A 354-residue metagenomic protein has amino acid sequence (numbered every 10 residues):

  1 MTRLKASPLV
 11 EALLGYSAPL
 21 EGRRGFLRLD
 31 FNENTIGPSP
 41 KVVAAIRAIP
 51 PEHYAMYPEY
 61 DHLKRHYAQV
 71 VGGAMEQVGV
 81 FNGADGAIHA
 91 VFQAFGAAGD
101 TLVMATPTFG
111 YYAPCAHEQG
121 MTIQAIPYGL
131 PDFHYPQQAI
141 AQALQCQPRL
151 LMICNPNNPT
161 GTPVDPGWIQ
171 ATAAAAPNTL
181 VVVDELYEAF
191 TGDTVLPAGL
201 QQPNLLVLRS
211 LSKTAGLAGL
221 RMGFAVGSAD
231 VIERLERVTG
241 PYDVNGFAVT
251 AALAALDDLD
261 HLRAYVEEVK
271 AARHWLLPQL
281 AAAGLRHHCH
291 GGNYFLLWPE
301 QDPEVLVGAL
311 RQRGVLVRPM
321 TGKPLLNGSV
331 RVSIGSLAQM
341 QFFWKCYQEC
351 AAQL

Functional and structural regions predicted by a protein language model:
T2-G83, A90, L354: N-terminal small-domain helix-loop-helix segment of the aminotransferase-like
A74-V78, G99-T101, E185, P203-N204 (+1 more regions): Short acidic capping loops at alpha-helix termini that bridge into adjacent secondary structure
A94-I153: PLP-dependent aminotransferase-like
L130-A189: Active-site phosphate-binding strand-loop segment of PLP-dependent enzymes
G167, Q312-R313, G322-L354: PLP-dependent enzyme catalytic core of the Aspartate aminotransferase-like
N204-A281, L285-H288: PLP-dependent aminotransferase class I/II
K270, A282-R313: Conserved PLP-binding catalytic core of the aspartate aminotransferase-like
